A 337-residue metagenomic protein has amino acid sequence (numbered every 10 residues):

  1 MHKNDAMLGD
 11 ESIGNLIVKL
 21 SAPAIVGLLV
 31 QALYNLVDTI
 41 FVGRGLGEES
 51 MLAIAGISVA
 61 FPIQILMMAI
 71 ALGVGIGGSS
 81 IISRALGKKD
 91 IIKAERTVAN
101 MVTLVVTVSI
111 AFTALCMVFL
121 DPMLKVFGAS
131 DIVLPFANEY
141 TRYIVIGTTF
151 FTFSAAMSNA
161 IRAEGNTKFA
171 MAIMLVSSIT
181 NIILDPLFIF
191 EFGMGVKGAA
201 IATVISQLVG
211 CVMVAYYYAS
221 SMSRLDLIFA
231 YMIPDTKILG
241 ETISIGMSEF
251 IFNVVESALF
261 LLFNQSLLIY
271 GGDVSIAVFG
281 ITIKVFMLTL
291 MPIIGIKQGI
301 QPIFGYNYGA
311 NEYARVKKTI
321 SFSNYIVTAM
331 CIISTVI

Functional and structural regions predicted by a protein language model:
M1-S21, T203, A215-E256: Interhelical loop/hinge segments that connect adjacent transmembrane helices in multipass membrane
D10, S178-V212, I337: Membrane-interface helix-loop junctions in multi-pass transport and translocation proteins
N15-S79, M247-L268: Signature of the first transmembrane helix
S21, L28, S58-F61, V105 (+9 more regions): Residue-level recognition of transmembrane alpha-helices in multi-pass small-molecule transporters/permeases
L29, L33-I54, L124-D131, L187-M194 (+3 more regions): Helix-terminus/linker motif at the lipid-water interface of multi-pass membrane proteins
I54-A114, F151-A170, V278-V336: Small-residue-rich hydrophobic transmembrane alpha-helices
A111-R142, I333-I337: Short membrane-interface helical motifs at transmembrane helix boundaries in multi-pass membrane transporters
D131-S154, G240, I281-T289: Alpha-helical transmembrane segments of multi-pass membrane proteins
